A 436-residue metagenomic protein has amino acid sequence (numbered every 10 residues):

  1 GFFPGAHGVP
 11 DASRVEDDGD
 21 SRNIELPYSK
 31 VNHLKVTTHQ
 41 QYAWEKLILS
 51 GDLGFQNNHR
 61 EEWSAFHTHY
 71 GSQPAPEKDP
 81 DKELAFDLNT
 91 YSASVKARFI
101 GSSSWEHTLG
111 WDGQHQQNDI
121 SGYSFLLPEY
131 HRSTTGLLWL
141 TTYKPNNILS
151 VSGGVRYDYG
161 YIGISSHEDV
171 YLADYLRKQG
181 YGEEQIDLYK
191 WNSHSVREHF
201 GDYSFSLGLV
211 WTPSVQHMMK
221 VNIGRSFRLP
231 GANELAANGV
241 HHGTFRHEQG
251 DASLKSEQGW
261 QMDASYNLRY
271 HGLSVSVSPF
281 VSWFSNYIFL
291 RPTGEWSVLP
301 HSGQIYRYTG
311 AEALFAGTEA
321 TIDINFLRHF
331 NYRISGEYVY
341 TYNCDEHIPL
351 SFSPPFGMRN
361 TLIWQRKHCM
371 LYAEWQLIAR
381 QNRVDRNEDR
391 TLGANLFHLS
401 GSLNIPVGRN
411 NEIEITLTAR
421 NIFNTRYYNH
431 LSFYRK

Functional and structural regions predicted by a protein language model:
G1-A12, R22, L53, E61-Y70 (+9 more regions): Outer-membrane beta-barrel translocator domains and adjoining extracellular loop/strand segments of Gram-negative
D18-S195, H199-S206, V210-T212, L268-R269 (+3 more regions): Face-selective signature of the C-terminal outer-membrane beta-barrel domain
S21-K35, E183-T212, Q216-M218, R225-W283 (+2 more regions): Outer-membrane beta-barrel signature, preferentially recognizing the C-terminal barrel domain of Gram-negative
W44-K46, F55-E61, G113-D119, T135 (+10 more regions): Transmembrane beta-strands of outer-membrane beta-barrel pores
G51-L53, L109-W111, G153, L207 (+9 more regions): Membrane-embedded beta-strand positions of outer-membrane beta-barrel proteins
V95, T135-Y143, F205, S353-K367 (+2 more regions): Feature captures outer-membrane beta-barrel proteins of Gram-negative bacteria and organelles
S274, F280-F284, I288, T293-R383: Gram-negative outer-membrane beta-barrel transporters
W283-N286, L290, Y332, A379-R383 (+1 more regions): C-terminal beta-signal and adjacent terminal beta-strands/loops of Gram-negative outer-membrane beta-barrel proteins
